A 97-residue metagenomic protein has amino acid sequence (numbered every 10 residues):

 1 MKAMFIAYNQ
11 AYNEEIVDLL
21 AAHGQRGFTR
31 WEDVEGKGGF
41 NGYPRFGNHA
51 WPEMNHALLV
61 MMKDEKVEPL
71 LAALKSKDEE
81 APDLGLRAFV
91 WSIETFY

Functional and structural regions predicted by a protein language model:
M1-Y97: Positively charged, small/polar-rich N-terminal and surface patches that mediate targeting and assembly and bind
